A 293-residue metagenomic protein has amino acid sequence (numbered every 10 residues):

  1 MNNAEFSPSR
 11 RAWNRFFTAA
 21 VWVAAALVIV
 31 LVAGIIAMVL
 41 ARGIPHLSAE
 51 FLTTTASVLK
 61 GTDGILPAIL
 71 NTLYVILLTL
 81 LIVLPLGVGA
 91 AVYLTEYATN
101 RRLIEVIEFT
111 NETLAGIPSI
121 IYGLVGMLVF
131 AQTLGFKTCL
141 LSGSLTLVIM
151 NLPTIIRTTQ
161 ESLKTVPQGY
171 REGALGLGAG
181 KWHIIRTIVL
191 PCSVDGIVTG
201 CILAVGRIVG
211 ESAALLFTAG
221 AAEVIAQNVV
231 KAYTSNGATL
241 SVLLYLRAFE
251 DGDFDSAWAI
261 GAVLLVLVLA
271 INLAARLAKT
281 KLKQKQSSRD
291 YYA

Functional and structural regions predicted by a protein language model:
N2-V23, A37-L81, N100, L246-F254: Periplasmic/extracellular loop-to-transmembrane helix junction in inner-membrane transport proteins
A56-L59, D63, L215-L265: Interhelical loop and adjacent transmembrane-helix boundary motif in polytopic membrane transport permeases
L70, Y74-I82, L86, A90 (+4 more regions): Hydrophobic alpha-helical transmembrane segments of multipass integral membrane proteins, especially permease/channel
T79-N111, L124, R276-Q284: Transmembrane-helix boundary motif in ABC transporter permease subunits
L94, Q160, K164, I202 (+1 more regions): C-terminal transmembrane helix and the adjacent membrane-cytosol boundary/short C-terminal tail of inner/organellar
E112-V148: Generic hydrophobic transmembrane alpha-helix motif, especially the helices
P118, L177-G178, P191: Glycine/proline-centered hinge or cleavage motifs at structural transition points of membrane proteins
T159, K181-A219: Transmembrane alpha-helices
